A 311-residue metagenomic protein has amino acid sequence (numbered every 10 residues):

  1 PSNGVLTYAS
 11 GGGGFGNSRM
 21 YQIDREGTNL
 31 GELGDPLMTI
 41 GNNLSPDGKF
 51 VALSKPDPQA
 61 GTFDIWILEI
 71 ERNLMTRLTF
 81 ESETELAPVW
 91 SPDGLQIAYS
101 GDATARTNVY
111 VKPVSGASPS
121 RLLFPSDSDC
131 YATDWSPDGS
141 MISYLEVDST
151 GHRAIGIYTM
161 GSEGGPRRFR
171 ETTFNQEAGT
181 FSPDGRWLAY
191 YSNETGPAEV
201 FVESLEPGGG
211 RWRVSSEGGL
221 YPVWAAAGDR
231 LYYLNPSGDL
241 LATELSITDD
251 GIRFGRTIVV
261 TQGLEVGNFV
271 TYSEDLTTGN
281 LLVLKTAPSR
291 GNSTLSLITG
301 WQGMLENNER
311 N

Functional and structural regions predicted by a protein language model:
P1-A9, D35-P56, F80-S100, P125-L145 (+3 more regions): Conserved beta-propeller blade repeats
S2, G16, N29, D47 (+11 more regions): Cysteine-rich, disulfide-stabilized extracellular repeat modules
G4-S10, G16-E26: An edge-strand/N-cap motif at the start of beta-rich repeat modules
G11, P56, F63, D102 (+4 more regions): Short loop/turn segments immediately following the C-termini of beta-strands
F15-Y21, A60-W66, A105-Y110, T150-I157 (+3 more regions): Structural motif
Q22-I40, P58, W66-L86, G101 (+5 more regions): Multi-bladed beta-propeller domains
A225-A226, L234-S237, A242-I252, R256 (+2 more regions): Hydrophobic alpha-helical membrane-insertion signals
T271-N311: Blade-level signature of beta-propeller repeat domains, shared across WD40, Kelch, NHL, RCC1 and BNR/Asp-box propellers
